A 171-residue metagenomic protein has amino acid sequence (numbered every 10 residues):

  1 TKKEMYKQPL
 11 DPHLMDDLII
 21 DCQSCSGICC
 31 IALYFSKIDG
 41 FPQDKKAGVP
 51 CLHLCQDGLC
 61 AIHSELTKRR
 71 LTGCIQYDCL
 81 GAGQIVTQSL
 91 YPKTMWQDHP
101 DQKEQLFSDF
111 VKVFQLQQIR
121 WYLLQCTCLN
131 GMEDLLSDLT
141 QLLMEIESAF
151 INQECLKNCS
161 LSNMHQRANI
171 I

Functional and structural regions predicted by a protein language model:
K2-I171: Short loop/turn segments that flank or connect secondary-structure elements
